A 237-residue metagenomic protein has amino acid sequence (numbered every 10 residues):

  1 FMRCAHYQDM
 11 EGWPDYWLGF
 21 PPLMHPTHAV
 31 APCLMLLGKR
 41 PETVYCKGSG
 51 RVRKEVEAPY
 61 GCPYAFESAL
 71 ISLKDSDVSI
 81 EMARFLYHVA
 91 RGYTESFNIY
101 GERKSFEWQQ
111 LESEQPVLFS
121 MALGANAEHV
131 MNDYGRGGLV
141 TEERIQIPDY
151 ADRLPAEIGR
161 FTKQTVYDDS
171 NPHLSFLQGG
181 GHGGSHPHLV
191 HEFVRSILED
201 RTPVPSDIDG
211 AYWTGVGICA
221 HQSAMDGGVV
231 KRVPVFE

Functional and structural regions predicted by a protein language model:
F1, Q222-E237: C-terminal capping/lid region of NAD(P)-dependent oxidoreductase domains
Y7-T94, N98, E112, I208-A211: Rossmann-like dinucleotide-binding domain that binds NAD(P)(H)
L37, V190-R201, I218-M225: Short, hydrophobic alpha-helical segments
R53, E57, C62, L70-D75 (+3 more regions): C-terminal glycine/acidic-rich active-site capping loop/insertion
I80, R201-P205, D226-R232: Core catalytic loop region at the nicotinamide-binding pocket of NAD(P)H-dependent oxidoreductases
I80-M82, F106-Q109, S223: Short hydrophobic/aromatic-rich beta-strand segments that constitute the beta-sheet cores of beta-sandwich/beta-barrel
V190, G210-W213: Non-catalytic, hydrophobic alpha-helical segments
